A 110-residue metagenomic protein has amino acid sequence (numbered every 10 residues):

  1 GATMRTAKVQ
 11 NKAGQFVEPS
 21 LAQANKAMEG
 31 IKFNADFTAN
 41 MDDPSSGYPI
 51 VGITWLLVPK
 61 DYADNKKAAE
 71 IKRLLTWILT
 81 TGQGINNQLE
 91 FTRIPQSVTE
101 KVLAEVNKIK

Functional and structural regions predicted by a protein language model:
G1-T81, F91-K110: Flexible, solvent-exposed loop/hinge segments that line or gate ligand/substrate-binding clefts
N86-E90: A short acidic/glycine-rich loop-to-helix N-cap element
